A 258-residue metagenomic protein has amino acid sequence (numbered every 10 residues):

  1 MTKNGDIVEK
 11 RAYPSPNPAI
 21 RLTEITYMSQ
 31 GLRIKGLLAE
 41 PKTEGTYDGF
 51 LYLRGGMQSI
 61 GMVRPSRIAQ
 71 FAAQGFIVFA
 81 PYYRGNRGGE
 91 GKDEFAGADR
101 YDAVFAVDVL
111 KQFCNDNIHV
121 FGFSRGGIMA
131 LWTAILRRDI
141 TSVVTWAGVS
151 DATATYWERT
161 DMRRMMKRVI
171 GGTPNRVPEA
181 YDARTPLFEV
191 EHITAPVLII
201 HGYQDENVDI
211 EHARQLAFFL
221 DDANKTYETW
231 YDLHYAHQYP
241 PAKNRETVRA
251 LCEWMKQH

Functional and structural regions predicted by a protein language model:
T2-T43: N-terminal cap/lid segment of alpha/beta-hydrolase-fold proteins
G45-Y47, Y52-G91, T153: Short substrate-entry loop that stabilizes the transition state in hydrolases
E94-F113: Alpha/beta-hydrolase active-site loop
C114-S124: Alpha/beta-hydrolase fold nucleophile elbow
G127-R138: Short glycine-enriched nucleophile-adjacent loop and the immediately C-terminal alpha-helix near the catalytic center
T153-E189, A195: Mobile cap/lid helix-loop segments that gate and shape the active-site cleft of serine hydrolases
I193, I199-H201, D205: Short beta-strand/loop motif that positions the catalytic acidic residue of the alpha/beta-hydrolase fold
R214, A223-H258: C-terminal catalytic histidine-bearing segment of alpha/beta-hydrolase fold enzymes
